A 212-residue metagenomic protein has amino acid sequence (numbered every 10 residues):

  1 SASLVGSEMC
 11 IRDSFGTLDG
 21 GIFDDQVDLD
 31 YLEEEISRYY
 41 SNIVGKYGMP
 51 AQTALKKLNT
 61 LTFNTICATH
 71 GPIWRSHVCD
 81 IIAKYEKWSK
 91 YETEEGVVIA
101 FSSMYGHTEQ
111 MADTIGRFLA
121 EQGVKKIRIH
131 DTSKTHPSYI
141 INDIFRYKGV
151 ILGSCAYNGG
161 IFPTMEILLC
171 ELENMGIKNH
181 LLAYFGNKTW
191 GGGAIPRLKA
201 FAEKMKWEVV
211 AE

Functional and structural regions predicted by a protein language model:
S1, L55-K57, W88: A generic local secondary-structure boundary/capping motif
S1-I11: Single conserved hydrophobic/aromatic residue that forms the stacking wall/gate of nucleotide- or nucleobase-binding
F15-I73, E92, T114-H130, I140-E212: FMN-binding flavodoxin-like domain, especially the glycine-rich phosphate-binding loop
H70-E94: Terminal amphipathic helices with adjacent charged low-complexity linkers/tails
G96-A100, A183: Conserved beta-strand elements of the Class I
A100-Q122: Short, charged N-terminal beta->alpha structural module
F101-M104, T132, G186-N187: Cofactor-binding loop segments of dinucleotide-utilizing enzymes, especially the Rossmann-like FAD- and NAD(P)+-binding
H136: Active-site loop segments of alpha/beta catalytic cores
